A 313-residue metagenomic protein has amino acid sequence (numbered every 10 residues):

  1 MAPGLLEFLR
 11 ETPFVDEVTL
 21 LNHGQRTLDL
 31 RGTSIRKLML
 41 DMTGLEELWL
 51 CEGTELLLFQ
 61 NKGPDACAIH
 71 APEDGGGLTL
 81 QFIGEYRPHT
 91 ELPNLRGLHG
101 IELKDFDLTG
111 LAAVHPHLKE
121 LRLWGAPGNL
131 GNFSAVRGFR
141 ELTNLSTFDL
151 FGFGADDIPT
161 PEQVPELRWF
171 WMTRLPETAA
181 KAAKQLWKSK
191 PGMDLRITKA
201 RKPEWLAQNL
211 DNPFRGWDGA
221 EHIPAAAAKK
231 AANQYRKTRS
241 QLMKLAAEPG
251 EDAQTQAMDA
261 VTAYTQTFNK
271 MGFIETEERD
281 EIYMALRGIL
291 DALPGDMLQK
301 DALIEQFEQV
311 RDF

Functional and structural regions predicted by a protein language model:
M1-P203: Concave beta-strand-loop units of leucine-rich repeat
T90, K119, T143, I158-G272 (+1 more regions): C-terminal capping region of solenoid repeat domains
K199, E275-F313: Amphipathic alpha-helical binding modules
